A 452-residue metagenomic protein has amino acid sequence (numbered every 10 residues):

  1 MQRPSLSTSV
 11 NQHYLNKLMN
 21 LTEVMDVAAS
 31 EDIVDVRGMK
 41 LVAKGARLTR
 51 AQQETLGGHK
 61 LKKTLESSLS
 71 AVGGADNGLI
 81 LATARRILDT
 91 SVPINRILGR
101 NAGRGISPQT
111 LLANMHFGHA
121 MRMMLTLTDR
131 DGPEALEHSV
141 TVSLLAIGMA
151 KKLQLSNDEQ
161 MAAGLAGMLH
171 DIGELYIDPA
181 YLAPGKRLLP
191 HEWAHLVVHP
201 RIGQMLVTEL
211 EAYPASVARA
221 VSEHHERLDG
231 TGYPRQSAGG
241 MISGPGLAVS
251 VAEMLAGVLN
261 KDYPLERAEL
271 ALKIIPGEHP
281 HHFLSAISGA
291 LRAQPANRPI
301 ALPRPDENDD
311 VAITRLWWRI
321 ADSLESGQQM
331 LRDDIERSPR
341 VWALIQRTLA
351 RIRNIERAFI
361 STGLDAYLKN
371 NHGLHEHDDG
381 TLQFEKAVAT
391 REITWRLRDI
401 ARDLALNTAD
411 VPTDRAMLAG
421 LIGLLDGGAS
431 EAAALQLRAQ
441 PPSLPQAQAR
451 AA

Functional and structural regions predicted by a protein language model:
M1-Q109, M115, P264-A452: Terminal helices and disordered tails flanking the catalytic cores of nucleotide-processing hydrolases
E66-S216, Q236, P299-P303, E307 (+3 more regions): Acidic/His-rich, divalent-metal-binding segments that scaffold phosphate/diphosphate chemistry
A135-S139, L165, E192, H199 (+6 more regions): Amphipathic alpha-helix face/heptad-repeat signature
P184-M205, G230-R304: Divalent-cation-assisted or electrostatically stabilized phosphate/pyrophosphate-binding catalytic cores
V217-R235: PP2C/PPM family metal-dependent serine/threonine protein phosphatase catalytic domain, recognizing the conserved
